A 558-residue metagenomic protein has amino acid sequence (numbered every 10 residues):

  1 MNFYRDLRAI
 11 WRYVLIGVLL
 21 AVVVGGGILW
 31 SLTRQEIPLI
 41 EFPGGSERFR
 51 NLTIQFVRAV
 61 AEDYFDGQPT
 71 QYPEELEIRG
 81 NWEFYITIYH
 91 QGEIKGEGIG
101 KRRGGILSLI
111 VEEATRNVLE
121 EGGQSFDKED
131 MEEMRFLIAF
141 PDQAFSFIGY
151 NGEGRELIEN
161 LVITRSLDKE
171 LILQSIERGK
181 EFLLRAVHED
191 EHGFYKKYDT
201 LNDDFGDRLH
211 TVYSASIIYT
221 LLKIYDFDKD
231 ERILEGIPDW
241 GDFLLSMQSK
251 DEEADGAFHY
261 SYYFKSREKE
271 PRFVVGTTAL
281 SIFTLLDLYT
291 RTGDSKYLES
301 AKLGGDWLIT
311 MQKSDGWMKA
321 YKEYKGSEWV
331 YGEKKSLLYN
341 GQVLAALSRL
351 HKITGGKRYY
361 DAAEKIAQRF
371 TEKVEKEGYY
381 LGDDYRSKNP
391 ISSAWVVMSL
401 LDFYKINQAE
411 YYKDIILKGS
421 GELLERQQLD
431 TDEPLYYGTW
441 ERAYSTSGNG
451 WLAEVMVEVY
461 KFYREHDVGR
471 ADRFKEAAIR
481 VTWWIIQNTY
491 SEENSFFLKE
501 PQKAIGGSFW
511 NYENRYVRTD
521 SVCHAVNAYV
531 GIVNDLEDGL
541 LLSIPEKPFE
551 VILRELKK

Functional and structural regions predicted by a protein language model:
F3-L20: N-terminal Sec-pathway targeting helices
L39-G44, L52-W82, K95, I99-I163: C-terminal binding/interaction regions
R165-E177, K223-P238, L288-G305, R349-E364 (+4 more regions): Structural helix-adjacent loops and short alpha-helical linkers that scaffold large soluble proteins
S175-G193, E235-D255, E299-M318, R358-Y379 (+3 more regions): Long, well-ordered core segments of solenoidal/helical folds
E191-S216, I224, L245, D255-P271 (+1 more regions): Internal amphipathic alpha-helical repeat/solenoid segments
R208-Y225, P271-T290, K334-H351, S387-K405 (+2 more regions): Well-ordered alpha-helical segments within folded domains of soluble proteins
L209, A254, E425-K558: CBM-like carbohydrate-recognition segments
D294, L303-E372: Solenoidal tandem-repeat scaffolds enriched in leucines and small polar residues
